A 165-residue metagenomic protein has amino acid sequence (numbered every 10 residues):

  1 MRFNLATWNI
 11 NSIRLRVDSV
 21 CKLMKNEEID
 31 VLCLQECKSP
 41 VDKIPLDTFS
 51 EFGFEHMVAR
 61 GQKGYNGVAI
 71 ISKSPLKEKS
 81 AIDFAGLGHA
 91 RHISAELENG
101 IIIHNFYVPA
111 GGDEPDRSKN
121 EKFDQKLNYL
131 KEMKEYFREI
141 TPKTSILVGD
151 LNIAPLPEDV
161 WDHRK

Functional and structural regions predicted by a protein language model:
M1-F52, Y65-V68, P155: N-terminal, active-site-proximal structural segment of metallo-dependent hydrolase catalytic domains
R2-N11, G100-P115, V148: Active-site-proximal beta-strand elements of phosphoester/diester hydrolases
T7-I13, A81-F84, K122-L127: Short, flexible loop segments at the rims of nucleotide/cofactor-binding pockets, characterized by
K22-M24, R91-N99, K131-K143: Short amphipathic alpha-helices and their capping/turn segments at secondary-structure boundaries
C37-P40, I44-D113: Structured beta-strand-rich core segments of catalytic domains in phosphoester-bond hydrolases
I44-L46, P115-R117, P157-D162: Short aromatic-enriched loop/helix-cap "lid" or pocket-rim segments at secondary-structure transitions that line
F52-G53, Y129-K165: Metal-dependent phosphoesterases centered on the DNase I-like endonuclease/exonuclease/phosphatase
V108-M133, R164-K165: Surface-exposed cleft-lining segments at the edges of enzyme active sites
